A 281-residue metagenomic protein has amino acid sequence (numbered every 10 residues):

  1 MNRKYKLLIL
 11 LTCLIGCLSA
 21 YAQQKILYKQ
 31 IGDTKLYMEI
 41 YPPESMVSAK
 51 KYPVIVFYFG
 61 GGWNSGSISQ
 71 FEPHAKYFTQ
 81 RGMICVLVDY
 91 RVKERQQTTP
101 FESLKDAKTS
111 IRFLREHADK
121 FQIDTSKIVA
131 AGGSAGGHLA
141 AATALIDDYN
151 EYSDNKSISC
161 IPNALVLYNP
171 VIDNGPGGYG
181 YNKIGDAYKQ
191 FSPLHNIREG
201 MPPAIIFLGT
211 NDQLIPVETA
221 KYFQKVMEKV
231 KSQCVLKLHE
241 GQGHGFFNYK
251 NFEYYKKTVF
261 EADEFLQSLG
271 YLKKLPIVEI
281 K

Functional and structural regions predicted by a protein language model:
Y21-K50: N-terminal cap/lid segment of alpha/beta-hydrolase-fold proteins
E39, K221-Q224, E228-K281: C-terminal catalytic histidine-bearing segment of alpha/beta-hydrolase fold enzymes
K50-G61: Short beta-strand element of the alpha/beta-hydrolase
I68-L87: Short amphipathic alpha-helix adjacent to the substrate-entry channel of hydrolases
S69, T109-Y179, Y188-K189, P193: Primarily recognizes the serine-hydrolase "nucleophile elbow" in alpha/beta-hydrolase and SGNH/GDSL folds
T98-D119, F260: Alpha/beta-hydrolase active-site loop
I206-L208, D212: Short beta-strand/loop motif that positions the catalytic acidic residue of the alpha/beta-hydrolase fold
Q213-T219: Conserved alpha/beta-hydrolase "acid-adjacent" motif
